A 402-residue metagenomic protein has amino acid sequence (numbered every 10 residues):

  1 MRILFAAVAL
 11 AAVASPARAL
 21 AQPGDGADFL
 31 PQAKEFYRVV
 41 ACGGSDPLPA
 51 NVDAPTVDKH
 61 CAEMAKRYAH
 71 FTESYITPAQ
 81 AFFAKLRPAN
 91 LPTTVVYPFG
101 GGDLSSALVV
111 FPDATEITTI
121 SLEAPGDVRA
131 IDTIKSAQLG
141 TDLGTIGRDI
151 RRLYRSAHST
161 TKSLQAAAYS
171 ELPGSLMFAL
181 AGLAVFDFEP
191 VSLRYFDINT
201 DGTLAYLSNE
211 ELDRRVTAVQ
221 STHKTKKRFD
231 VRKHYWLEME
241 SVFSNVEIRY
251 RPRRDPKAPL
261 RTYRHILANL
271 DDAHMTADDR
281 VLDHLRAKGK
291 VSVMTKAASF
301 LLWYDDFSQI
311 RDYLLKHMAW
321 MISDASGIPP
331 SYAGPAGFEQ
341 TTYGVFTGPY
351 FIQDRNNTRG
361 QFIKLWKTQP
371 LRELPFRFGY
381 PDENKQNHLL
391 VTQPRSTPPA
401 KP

Functional and structural regions predicted by a protein language model:
M1-F5: Bacterial N-terminal signal peptides that target proteins for export
A6-V13: Bacterial N-terminal signal peptides
P16: Extended, highly charged clamp/arch subdomains and adjacent linkers that form or line substrate-binding channels
L20-R151, T222-P402: Non-globular targeting/processing and membrane-anchoring segments
P88, E116, M177-E189, P252: Short, surface-exposed basic-aromatic patches at helix termini and helix-loop junctions that form
G100-P112, R155-L180: Short, thiol/selenol-centered motifs that function as redox-active sites or metal-ligating centers
I117-A168, V191-S221: Thiol-based oxidoreductase modules, predominantly thioredoxin-like and allied folds used for disulfide exchange
P190-L193, V246-I248: Hydrophobic beta-strand residues in large extracellular and virion-surface proteins
